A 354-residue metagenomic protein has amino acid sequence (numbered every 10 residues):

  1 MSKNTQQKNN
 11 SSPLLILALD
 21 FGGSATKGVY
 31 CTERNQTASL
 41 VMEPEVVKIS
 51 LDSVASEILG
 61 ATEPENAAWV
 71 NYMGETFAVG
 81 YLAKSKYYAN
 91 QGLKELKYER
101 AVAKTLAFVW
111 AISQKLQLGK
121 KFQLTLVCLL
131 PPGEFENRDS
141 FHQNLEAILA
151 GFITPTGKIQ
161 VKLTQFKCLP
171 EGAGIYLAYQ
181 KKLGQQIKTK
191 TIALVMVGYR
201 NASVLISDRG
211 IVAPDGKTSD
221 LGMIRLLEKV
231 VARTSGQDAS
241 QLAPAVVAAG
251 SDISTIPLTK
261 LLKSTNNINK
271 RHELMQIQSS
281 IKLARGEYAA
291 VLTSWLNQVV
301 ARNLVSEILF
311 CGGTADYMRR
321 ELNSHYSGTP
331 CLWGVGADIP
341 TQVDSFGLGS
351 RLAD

Functional and structural regions predicted by a protein language model:
M1-I192, I211-M223, I253-N266, K270-D354: Nucleotide/phosphate-binding catalytic cleft detector across ATP-hydrolyzing and phosphate-transferring enzymes
L194-L258: Aromatic-anchored, glycine/proline-accented short structural segments that stabilize local strand-turns or short
